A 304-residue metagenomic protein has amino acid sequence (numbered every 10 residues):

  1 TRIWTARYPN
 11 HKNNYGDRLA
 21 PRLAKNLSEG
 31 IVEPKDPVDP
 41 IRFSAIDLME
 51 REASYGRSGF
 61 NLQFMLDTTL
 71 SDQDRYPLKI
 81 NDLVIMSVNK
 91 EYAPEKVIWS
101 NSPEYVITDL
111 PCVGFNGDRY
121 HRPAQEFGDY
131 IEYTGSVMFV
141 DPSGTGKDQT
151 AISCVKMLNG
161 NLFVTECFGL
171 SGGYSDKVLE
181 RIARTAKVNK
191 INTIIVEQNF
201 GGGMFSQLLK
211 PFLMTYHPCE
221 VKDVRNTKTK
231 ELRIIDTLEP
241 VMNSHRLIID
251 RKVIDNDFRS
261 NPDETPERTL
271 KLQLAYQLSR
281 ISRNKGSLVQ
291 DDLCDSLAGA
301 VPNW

Functional and structural regions predicted by a protein language model:
T1, L162, L247: Short, conserved active-site loop motifs that form the nucleotide-linked donor/cofactor pocket
T1-D74: Conserved P-loop NTPase catalytic core
T5, M65, S153, I248-D250: Residues in well-ordered beta-strands of folded domains
Y8-L19, P218-E264: Short alpha-helix plus adjacent loop in nuclease-associated cores
Y15-K25, V178-L179, T193-V196, Q207 (+1 more regions): Noncatalytic linker/hinge segments flanking ATPase motor cores
R42-V224, D257-W304: RNase H-like, metal-dependent nuclease domains and their acidic two-metal-ion catalytic environment used
